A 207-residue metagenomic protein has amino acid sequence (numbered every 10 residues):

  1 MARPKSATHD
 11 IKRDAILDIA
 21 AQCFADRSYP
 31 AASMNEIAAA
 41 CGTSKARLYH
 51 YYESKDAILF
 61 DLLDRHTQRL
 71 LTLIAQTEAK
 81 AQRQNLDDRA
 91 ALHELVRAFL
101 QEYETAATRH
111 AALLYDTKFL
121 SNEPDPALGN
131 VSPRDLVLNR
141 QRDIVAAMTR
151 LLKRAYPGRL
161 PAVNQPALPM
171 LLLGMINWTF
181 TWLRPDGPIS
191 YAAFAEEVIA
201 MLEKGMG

Functional and structural regions predicted by a protein language model:
M1, A98-Q101, T105, R142-R154 (+2 more regions): C-terminal peripheral helix-coil segments that are non-catalytic and often amphipathic
M1-I11, D18, Q22, E78-Q82 (+1 more regions): N-terminal intrinsically disordered/low-complexity leader segments
I11, A15, I19, C23-A57 (+1 more regions): Helix-turn-helix
D26-P30, A106, G158: Short coil/turn segments at alpha/beta junctions that flank glycine-rich nucleotide-binding fingerprints
L59-H66, L73: Alpha-helical DNA-contacting segments of helix-turn-helix folds
D61, A75-T108: Hydrophobic alpha-helical connector segments
Q68-L71, A75, A90, P124-P157 (+2 more regions): Amphipathic alpha-helical packing segments from all-alpha helical-bundle domains
Y103-S132, T181: Amphipathic alpha-helical segments used for helix-helix packing
